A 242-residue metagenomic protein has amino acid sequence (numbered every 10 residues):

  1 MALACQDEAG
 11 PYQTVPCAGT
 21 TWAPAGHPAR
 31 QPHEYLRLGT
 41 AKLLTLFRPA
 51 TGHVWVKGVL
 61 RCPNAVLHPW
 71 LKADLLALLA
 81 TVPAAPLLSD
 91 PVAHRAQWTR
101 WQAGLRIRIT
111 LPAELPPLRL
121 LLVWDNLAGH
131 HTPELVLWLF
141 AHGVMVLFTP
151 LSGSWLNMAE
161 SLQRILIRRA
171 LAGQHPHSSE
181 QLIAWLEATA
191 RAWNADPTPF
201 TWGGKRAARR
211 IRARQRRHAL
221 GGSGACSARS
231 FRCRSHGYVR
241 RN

Functional and structural regions predicted by a protein language model:
M1-N242: Short functional hotspots at interaction and active-site rims
